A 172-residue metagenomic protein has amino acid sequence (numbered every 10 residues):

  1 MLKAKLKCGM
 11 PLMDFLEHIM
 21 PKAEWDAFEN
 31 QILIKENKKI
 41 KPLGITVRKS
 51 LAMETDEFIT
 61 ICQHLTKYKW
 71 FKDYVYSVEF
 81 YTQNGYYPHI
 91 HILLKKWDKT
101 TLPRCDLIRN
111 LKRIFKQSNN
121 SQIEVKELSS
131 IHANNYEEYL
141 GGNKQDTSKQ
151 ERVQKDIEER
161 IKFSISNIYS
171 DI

Functional and structural regions predicted by a protein language model:
M1-T60, D98-I172: Catalytic "initiation/cleavage/transfer" segments centered on a nucleophilic residue and adjacent nucleic-acid-engaging
A27-Q31, W70-Y81: Short amphipathic beta-strand starts and helix->beta connectors
E36-K39, W70, G85: Flexible, charged surface loops at secondary-structure boundaries
Q63: Winged helix-turn-helix DNA-binding recognition segment
T66-V75, F115-N119: Short secondary-structure junctions
V75-T100: Histidine-centered divalent-metal-coordination microenvironment in nucleic-acid enzymes
